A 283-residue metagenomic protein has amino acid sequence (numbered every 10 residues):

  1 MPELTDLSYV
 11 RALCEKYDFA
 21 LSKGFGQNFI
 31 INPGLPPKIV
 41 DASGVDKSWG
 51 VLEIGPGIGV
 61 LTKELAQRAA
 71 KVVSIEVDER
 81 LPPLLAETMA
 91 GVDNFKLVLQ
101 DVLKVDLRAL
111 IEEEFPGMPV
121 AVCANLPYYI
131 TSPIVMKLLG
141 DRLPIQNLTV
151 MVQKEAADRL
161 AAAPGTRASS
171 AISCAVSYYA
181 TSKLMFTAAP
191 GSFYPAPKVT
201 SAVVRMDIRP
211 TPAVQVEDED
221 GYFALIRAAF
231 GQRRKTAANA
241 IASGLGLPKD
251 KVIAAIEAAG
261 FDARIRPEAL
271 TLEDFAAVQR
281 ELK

Functional and structural regions predicted by a protein language model:
M1-D220, A224-A228, E257, E268 (+1 more regions): Catalytic cores of RNA-modifying enzymes
A12, N239, A254: Surface-exposed charge patches
A202, M206-I208, V214-K251, D262 (+1 more regions): An accessory alpha-helical subdomain
L247-K283: RNA substrate-recognition surfaces in RNA-acting enzymes
